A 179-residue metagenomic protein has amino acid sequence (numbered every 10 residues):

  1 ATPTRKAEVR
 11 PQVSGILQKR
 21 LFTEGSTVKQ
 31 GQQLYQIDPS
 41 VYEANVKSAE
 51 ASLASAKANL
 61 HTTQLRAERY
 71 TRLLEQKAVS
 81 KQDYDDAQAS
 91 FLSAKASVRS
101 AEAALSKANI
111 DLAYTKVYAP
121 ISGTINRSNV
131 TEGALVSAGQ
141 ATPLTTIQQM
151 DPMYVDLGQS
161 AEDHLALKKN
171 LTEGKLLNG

Functional and structural regions predicted by a protein language model:
T2-G139, P152-E173: Amphipathic alpha-helical coiled-coil/rod segments that serve as protein-protein coupling scaffolds
L144: A structural signal for short loop-to-beta-strand junctions that line the ligand-binding cleft of periplasmic/secreted
K175-G179: Short conserved beta-strand and strand-loop elements enriched in small hydrophobics with frequent Asp/Gly
